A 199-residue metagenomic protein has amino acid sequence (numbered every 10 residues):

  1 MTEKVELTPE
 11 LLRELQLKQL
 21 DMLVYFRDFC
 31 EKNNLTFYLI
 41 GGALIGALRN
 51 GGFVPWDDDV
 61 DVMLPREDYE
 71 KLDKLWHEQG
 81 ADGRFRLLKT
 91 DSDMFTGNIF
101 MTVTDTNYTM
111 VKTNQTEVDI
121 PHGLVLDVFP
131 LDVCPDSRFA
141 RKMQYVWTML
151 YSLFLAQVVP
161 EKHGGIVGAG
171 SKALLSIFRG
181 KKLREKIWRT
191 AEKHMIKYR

Functional and structural regions predicted by a protein language model:
T2-N33, W76-D136, S152, A156-R199: Conserved catalytic core of two-metal-ion nucleotidyltransferases
R27-V60, Y69-E70: Active-site nucleotide-donor binding segment shared across nucleotidyl transfer reactions
D58-D61, D93, M149: Short, surface-exposed, charged/polar-biased interaction segments
M63-P65: Short hydrophobic/aromatic beta-strand micro-patches that form the beta-sheet surface supporting nucleotide- or nucleic
L72-K74: Conserved SAM-binding loop
V133, Y145-W147: Aromatic- and glycine-enriched beta-alpha-beta binding-site module
R138-Q144: A short secondary-structure junction signal
